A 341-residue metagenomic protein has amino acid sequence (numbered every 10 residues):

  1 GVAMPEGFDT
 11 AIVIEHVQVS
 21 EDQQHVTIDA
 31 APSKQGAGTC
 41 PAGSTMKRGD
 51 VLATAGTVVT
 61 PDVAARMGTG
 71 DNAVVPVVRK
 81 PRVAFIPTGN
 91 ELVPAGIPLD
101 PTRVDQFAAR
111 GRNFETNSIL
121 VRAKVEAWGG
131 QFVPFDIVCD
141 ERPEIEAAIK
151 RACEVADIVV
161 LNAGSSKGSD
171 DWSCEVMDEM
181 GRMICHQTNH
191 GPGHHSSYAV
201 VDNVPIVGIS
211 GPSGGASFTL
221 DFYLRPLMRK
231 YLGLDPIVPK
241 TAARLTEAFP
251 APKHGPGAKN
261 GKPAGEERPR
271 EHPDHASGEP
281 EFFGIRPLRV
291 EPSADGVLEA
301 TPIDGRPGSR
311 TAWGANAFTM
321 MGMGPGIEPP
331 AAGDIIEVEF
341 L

Functional and structural regions predicted by a protein language model:
V2-P134, P263: Short, glycine/charged-enriched hinge/interface segments at domain edges or termini
A3, S33, V58, N90-E91 (+5 more regions): Short, glycine-/Ser/Thr-/acidic-enriched flexible segments
I12, K34, P41-K47, T54 (+14 more regions): Conserved active-site and cofactor/substrate-binding residues in soluble primary-metabolism enzymes
A30-P32, A37, G43, D50 (+8 more regions): N-terminal hydrophobic or amphipathic segments with adjacent small-residue motifs that include Sec signal peptides
T39, T69-N72, I145-A147, H194 (+1 more regions): A generic local structural motif
S44, V51-A64, T69-A73, N90 (+10 more regions): Generic secondary-structure signature for well-ordered alpha-helical cores
M46, V176-L341: Flexible glycine/proline-rich
V75-I209, S213-T219: Helix-rich terminal scaffold detector
